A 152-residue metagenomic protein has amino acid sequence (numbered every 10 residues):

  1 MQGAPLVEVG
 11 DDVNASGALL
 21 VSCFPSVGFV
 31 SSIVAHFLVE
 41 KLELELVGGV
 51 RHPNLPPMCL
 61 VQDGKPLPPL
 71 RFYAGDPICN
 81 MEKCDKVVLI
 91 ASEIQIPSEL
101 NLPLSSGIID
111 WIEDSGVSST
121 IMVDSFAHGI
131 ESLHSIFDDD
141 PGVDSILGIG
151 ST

Functional and structural regions predicted by a protein language model:
M1-E93: N-terminal short beta-loop-beta anion/metal-coordinating cradle
F24-V30, Q95-S98, D124-E131: Gly/Ser/Thr-rich loops at beta-strand to alpha-helix junctions that form or flank small-molecule/cofactor-binding
H36-E40, S105-G107, F137: Short, solvent-exposed amphipathic alpha-helical segments in soluble enzyme and RNA/protein-processing domains
L46, V123-D124: Glycine-rich phosphate/pyrophosphate-binding loops and their adjacent beta-strand/loop elements at enzyme active sites
A91-I94, E99-N101, T152: Contiguous hydrophobic segments
L100-G116: Long, well-ordered alpha-helical scaffolding segments within enzyme catalytic domains, especially pronounced
S118-I121: Structural motif
G129-T152: Catalytic cores of processing enzymes, dominated by hydrolases/peptidases, characterized by acidic/His-rich
